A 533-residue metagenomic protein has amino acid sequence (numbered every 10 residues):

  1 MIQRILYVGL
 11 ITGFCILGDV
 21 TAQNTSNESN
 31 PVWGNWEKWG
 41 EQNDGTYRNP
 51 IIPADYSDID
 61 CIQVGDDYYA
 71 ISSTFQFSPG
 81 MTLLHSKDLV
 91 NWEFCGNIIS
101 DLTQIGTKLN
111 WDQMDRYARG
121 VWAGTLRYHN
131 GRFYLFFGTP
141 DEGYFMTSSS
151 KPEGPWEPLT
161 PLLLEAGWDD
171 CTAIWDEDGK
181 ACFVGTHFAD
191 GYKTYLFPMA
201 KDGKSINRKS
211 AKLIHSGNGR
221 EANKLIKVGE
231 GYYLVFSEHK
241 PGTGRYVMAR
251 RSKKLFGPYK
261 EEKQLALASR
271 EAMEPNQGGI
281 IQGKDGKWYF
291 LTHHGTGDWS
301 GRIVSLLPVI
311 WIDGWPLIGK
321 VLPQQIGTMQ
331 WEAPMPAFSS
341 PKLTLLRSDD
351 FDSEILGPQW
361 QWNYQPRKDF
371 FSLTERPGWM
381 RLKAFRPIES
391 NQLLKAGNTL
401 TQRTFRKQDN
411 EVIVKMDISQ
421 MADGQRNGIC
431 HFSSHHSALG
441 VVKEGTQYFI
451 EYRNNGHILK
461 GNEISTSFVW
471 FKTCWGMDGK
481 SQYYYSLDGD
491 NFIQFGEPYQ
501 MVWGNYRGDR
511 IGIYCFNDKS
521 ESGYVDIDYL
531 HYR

Functional and structural regions predicted by a protein language model:
M1-T25: Bacterial Sec-dependent N-terminal signal peptides
Q23-R533: Carbohydrate-active catalytic/glycan-binding domains of CAZyme proteins, especially the secreted or lumenal ectodomains
